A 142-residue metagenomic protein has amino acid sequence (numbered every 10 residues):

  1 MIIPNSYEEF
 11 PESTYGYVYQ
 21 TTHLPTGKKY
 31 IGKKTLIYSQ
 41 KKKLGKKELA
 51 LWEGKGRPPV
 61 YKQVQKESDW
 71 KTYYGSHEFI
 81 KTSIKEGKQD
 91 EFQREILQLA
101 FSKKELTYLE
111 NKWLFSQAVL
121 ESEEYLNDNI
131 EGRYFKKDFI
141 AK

Functional and structural regions predicted by a protein language model:
M1-K142: Structure-specific nucleic-acid interaction/processing domains
